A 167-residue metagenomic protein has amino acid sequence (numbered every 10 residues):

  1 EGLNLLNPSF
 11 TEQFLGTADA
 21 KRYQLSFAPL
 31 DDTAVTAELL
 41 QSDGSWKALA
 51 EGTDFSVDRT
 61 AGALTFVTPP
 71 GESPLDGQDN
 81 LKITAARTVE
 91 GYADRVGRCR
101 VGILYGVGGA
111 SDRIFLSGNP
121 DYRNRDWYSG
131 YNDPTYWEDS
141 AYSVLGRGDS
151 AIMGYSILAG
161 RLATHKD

Functional and structural regions predicted by a protein language model:
E1-P70, A86-G102: Extended beta-strand solenoid/passenger and fiber regions
P70-G77: Surface-exposed, short loops/turns at beta-strand junctions within beta-sandwich domains
Q78-A85: Short, well-structured beta-strand segments within conserved domains
Y92-D167: Beta-propeller and closely related beta-pinwheel folds
